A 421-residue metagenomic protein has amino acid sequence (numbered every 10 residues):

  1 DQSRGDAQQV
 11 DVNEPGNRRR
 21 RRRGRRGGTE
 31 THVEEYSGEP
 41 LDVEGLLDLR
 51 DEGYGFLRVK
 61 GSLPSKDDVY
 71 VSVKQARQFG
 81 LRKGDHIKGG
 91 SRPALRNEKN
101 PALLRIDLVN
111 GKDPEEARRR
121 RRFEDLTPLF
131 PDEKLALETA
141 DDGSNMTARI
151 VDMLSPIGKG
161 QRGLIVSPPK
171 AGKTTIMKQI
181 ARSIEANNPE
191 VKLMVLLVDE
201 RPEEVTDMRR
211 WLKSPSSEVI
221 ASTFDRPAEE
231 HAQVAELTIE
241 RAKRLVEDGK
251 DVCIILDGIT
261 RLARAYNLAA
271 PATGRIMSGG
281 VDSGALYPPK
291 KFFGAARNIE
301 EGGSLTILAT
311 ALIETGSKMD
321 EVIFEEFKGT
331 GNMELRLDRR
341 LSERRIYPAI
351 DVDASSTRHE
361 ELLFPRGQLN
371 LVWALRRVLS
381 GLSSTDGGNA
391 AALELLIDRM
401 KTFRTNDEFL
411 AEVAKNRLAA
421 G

Functional and structural regions predicted by a protein language model:
D1-S37: Arginine-glycine-rich low-complexity intrinsically disordered regions
S37-L46, M146-I150, T238-K243, F292: Phosphate-interacting basic helix/loop segments used at nucleotide- and nucleic-acid interfaces
P40-K83, K88-G89: S1/OB-fold single-stranded RNA-binding interface
L47-D51, V59-G61, V73, S91 (+13 more regions): Flexible glycine-/small-residue-rich
P64-S65, R77-Q78, A94-R96, K112-P114 (+4 more regions): Short beta-strands and strand-coil junctions in structured, solvent-facing domains, enriched
L81, P93-I165, A171: P-loop NTP-binding catalytic core
G143-E200, I239: P-loop NTPase nucleotide-binding module
G172, A181-I184, L193-G421: P-loop NTPase catalytic core
